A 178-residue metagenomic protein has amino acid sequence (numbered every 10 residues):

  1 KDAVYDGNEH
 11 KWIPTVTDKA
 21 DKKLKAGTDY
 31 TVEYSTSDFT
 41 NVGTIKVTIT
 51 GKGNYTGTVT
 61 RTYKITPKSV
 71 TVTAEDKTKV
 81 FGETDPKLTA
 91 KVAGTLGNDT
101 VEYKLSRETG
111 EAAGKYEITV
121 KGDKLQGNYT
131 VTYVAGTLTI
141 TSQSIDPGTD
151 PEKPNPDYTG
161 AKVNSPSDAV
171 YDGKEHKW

Functional and structural regions predicted by a protein language model:
K1-W178: Solvent-exposed beta-strand/loop surfaces, strongest in extracytoplasmic domains of secreted and cell-surface proteins
